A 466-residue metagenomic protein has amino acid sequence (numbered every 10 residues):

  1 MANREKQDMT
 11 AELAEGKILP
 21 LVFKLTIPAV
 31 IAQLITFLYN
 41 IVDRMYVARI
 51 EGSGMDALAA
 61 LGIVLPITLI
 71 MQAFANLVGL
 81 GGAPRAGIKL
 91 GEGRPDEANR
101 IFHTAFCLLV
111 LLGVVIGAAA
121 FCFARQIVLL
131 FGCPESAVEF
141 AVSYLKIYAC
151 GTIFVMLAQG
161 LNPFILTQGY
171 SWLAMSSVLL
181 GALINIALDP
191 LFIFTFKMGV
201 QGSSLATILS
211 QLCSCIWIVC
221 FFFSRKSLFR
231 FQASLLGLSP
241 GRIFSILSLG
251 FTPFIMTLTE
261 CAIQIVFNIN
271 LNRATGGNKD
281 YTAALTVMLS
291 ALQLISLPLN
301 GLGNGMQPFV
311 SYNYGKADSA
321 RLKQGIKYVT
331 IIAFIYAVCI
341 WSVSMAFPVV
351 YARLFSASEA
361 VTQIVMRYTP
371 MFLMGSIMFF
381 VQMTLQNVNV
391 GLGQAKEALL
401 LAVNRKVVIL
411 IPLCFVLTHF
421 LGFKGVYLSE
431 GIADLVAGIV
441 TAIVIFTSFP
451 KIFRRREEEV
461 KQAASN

Functional and structural regions predicted by a protein language model:
M1-T26, A86-I153, T195-F251, V310-G375 (+1 more regions): Short alpha-helical transmembrane segments in multi-pass integral membrane proteins
E15, L19-L38, V42, I67-F74 (+6 more regions): Residue-level signal for short hydrophobic patches within transmembrane helices of multi-pass membrane transporters
F23, L38-Y39, V78, A119-F123 (+15 more regions): Residue-level signal for transmembrane alpha-helical positions in Major Facilitator Superfamily
K24-D43, I147, G181, S210-S214 (+2 more regions): Transmembrane helical elements of multi-pass membrane transporters/channels
A29, Q33, M45, P84 (+15 more regions): Transmembrane alpha-helix boundary and packing residues in multipass membrane permease domains and related
L34, L38-A59, V128-E135, L191-M198 (+5 more regions): Helix-terminus/linker motif at the lipid-water interface of multi-pass membrane proteins
L58-A118, V155-A174, A284-P348, F379-L401 (+1 more regions): Small-residue-rich hydrophobic transmembrane alpha-helices
N76-G79, Y148-L166, A174-A182, S203-I218 (+4 more regions): Short runs within selected transmembrane alpha-helices of multi-pass transporters and secretion channels
